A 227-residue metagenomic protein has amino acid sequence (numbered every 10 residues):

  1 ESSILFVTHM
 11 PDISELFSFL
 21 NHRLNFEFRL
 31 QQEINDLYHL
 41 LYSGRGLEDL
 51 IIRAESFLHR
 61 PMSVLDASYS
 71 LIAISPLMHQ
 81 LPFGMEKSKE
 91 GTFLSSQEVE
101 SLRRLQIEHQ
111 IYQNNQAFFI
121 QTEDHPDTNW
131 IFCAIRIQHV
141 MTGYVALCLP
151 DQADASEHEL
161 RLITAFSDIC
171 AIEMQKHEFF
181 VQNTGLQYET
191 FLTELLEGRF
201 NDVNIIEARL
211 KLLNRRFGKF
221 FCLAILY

Functional and structural regions predicted by a protein language model:
E1-Y227: Hydrophobic, helix-rich cores of sensory/ligand-binding and other regulatory modules that couple small-molecule
